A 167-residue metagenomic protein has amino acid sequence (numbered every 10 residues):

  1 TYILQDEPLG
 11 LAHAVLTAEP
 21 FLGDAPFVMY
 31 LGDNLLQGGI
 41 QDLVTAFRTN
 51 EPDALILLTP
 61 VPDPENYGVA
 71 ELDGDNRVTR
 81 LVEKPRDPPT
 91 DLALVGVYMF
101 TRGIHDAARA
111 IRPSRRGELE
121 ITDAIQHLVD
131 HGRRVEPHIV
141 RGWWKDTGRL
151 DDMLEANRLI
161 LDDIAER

Functional and structural regions predicted by a protein language model:
T1-G74, F100, R109: Conserved beta-loop-beta/alpha segment of the NTase-like Rossmann-fold superfamily that binds/positions NTPs
D6, L58-T59, V82-P85, R141: Residues at the C-termini of beta-strands that transition into short coil/loop
P62-D63, R86-P88, W143-K145: Short, catalytically relevant binding-site loops at active-site mouths
Y67-G68, V95, R133: Change "...and in nucleic-acid phosphodiester-cleaving endonucleases..." to "...and in nucleic-acid processing enzymes
D73-L92: A short, charged helix-loop
R77, F100-R167: Left-handed beta-helix
D87-M99, R112: A short glycine-threonine-serine/GTX helix/turn-capping micro-motif
